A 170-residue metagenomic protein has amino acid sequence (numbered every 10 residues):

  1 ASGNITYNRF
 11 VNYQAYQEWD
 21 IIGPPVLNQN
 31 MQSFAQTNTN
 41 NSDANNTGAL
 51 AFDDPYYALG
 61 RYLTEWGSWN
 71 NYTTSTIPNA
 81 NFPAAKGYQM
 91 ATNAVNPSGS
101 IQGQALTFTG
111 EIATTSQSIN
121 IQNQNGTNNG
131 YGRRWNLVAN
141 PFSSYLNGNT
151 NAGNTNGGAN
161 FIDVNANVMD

Functional and structural regions predicted by a protein language model:
A1-D170: N-terminal exported-region signature
